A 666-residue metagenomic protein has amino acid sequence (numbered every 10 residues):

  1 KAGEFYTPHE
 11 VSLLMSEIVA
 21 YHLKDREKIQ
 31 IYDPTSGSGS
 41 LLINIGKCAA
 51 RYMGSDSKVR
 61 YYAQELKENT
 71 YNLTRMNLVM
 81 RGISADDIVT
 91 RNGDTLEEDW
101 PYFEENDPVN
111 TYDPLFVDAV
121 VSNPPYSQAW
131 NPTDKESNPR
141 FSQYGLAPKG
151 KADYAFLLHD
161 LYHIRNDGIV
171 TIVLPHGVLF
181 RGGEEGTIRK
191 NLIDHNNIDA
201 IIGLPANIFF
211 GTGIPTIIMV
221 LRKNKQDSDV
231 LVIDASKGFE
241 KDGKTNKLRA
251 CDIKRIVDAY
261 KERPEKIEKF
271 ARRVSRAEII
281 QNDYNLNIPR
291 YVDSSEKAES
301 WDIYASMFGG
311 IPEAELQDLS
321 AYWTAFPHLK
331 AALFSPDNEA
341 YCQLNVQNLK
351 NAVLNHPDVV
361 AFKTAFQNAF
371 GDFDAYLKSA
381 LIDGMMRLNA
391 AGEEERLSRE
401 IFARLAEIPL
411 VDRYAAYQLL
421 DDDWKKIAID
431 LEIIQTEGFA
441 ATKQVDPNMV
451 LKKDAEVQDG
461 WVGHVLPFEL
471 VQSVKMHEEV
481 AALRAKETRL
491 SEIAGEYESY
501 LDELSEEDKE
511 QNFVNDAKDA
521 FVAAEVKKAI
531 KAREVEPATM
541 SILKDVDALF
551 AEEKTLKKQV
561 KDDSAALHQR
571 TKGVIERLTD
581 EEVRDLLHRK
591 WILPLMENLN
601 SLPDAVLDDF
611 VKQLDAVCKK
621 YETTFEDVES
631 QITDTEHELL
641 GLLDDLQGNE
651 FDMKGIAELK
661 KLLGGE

Functional and structural regions predicted by a protein language model:
E4-F5, Q64, N246, E576: Helix-turn-helix-type domain boundary/helix-start signal
F5-S122, S127-A129, N138-Q143, P148-G150 (+3 more regions): Conserved S-adenosyl-L-methionine
E97-E98, E104-D107, T111-W461, K475-E478 (+4 more regions): A conserved structural/catalytic subdomain of Rossmann-like adenosyl-cofactor enzymes
G463-V465, V471: Extended alpha-helical interaction scaffolds
